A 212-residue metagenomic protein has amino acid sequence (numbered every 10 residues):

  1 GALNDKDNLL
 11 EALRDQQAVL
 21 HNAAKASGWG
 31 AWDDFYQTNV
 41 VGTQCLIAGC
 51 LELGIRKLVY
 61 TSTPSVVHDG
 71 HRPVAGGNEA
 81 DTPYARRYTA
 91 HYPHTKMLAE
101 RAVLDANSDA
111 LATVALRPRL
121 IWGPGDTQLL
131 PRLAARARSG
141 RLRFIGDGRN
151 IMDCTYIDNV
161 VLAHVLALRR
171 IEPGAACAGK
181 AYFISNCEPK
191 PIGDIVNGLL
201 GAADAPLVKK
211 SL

Functional and structural regions predicted by a protein language model:
G1-V41, G49, L53: NAD(P)H-binding glycine-rich loop region in Rossmannoid oxidoreductase-like domains and their noncatalytic homologs
D5, V41-C45, K57, D81 (+2 more regions): Conserved cofactor-binding/catalytic machinery of classical short-chain dehydrogenase/reductase
V41, C45-Y92: Conserved Rossmann-fold NAD(P)-dependent oxidoreductase catalytic core, especially the SDR/UDP-sugar
V67-H68, A90-H91, L111-R132: Flexible, glycine-rich beta-alpha linker
R87-R117: Active-site Tyr-X1-5-Lys
H94, L98-A99, T127-R132, G146-R170 (+1 more regions): Substrate-positioning beta->alpha
R170-L212: Mid/C-terminal beta-alpha module of Rossmann-like enzyme folds, strongest in SDR-family dehydrogenases/epimerases
